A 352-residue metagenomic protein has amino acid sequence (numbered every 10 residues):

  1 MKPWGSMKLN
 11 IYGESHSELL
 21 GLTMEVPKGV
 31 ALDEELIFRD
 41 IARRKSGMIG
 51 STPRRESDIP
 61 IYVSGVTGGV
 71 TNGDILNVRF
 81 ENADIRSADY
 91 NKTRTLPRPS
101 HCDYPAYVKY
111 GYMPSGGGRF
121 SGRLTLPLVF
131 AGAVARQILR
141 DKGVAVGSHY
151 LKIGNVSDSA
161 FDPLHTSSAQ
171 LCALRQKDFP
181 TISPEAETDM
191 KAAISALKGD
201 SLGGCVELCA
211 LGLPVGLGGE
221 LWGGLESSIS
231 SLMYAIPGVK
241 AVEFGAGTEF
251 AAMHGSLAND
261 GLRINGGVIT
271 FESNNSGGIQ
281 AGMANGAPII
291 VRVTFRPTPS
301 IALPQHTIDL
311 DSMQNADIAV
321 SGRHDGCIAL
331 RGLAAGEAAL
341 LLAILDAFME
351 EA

Functional and structural regions predicted by a protein language model:
K2-A352: Generic N-terminal targeting/processing segments that precede catalytic cores or assembly contacts
